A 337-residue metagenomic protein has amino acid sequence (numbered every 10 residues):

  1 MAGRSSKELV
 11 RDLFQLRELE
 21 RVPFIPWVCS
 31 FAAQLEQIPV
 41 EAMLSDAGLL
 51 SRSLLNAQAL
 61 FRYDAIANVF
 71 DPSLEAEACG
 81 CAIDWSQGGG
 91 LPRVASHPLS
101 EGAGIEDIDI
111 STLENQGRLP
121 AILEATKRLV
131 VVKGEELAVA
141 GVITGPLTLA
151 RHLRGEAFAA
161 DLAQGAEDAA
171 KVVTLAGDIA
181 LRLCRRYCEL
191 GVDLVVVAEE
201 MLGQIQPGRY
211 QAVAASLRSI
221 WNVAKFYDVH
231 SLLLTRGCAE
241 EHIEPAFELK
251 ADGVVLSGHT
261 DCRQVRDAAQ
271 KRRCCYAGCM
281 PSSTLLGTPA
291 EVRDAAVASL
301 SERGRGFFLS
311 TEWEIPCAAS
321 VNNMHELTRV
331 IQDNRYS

Functional and structural regions predicted by a protein language model:
M1-W85, S219, L300-G304, A319-S337: N-terminal basic, low-complexity leaders that serve as flexible interaction/assembly modules and, when applicable, as
L9-Q15, Q34-L35, S45, W221-S337: Catalytic-face loop-and-helix region of soluble metabolic enzyme cores
F24, Q58, L129, A180 (+4 more regions): Conserved, mostly hydrophobic/aromatic
E36-L49, F158-R182, Q206-P207, S231-L232 (+1 more regions): Active-site mouth loops of central-metabolism enzymes
A65-Q87, P98-L99, A103, I108-N115 (+2 more regions): Glycine-rich, proline-tolerant flexible connector loops at the mouths of alpha/beta enzymes
G80-Y187: Active-site-proximal, glycine-rich beta->alpha crossover segments in alpha/beta enzymes that shape flexible
L153-G155, I205-L217, H259-R273: Active-site-adjacent beta->alpha loops and helix N-cap segments on the catalytic face of soluble alpha/beta enzymes
A159-V197, P207, Q211-F226, I243-A251 (+1 more regions): Alpha/beta enzyme core
